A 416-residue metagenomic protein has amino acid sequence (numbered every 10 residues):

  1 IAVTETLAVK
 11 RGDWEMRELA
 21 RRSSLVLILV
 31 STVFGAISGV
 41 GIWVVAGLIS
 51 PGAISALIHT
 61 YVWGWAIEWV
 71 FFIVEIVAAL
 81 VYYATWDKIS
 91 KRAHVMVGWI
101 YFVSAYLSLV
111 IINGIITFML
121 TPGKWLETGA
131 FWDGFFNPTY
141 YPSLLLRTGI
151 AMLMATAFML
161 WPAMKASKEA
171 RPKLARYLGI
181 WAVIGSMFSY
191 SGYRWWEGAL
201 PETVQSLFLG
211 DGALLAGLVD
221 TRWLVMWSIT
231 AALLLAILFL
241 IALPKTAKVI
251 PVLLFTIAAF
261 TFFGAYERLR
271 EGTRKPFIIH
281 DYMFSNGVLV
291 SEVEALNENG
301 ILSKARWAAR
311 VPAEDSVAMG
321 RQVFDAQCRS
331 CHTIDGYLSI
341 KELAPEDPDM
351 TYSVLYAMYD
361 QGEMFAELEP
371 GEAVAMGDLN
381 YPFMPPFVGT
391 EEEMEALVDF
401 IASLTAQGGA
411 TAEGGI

Functional and structural regions predicted by a protein language model:
I1-T4, W69-V81, L145-P162, V225-F239: Hydrophobic cores of alpha-helical transmembrane segments in multi-pass inner/ER membrane proteins, independent
G12-L19, W43-W63, T117-L144, W195-V219 (+1 more regions): Membrane-interface interhelical loops and short amphipathic "cap" helices that link adjacent transmembrane segments
M16-V30, I89-Y106, R171-I184, K245-F255: Alpha-helical transmembrane segments and their helix-start/interface "positive-inside/aromatic belt" motifs in integral
I28-G98, M119-L120, G192-S228: Membrane-interface helix-loop-helix modules in multi-pass inner-membrane proteins
P244-G272: Internal/C-terminal transmembrane anchor helices
V293-V323, T411-I416: Electrostatic cytochrome c docking/interface patches
E314-I334, T351: Sequence/structural segment immediately N-terminal to covalent heme-attachment motifs in c-type and related
S330, K341-G408: Extracytoplasmic electron-transfer domains, predominantly the class I c-type cytochrome c fold
